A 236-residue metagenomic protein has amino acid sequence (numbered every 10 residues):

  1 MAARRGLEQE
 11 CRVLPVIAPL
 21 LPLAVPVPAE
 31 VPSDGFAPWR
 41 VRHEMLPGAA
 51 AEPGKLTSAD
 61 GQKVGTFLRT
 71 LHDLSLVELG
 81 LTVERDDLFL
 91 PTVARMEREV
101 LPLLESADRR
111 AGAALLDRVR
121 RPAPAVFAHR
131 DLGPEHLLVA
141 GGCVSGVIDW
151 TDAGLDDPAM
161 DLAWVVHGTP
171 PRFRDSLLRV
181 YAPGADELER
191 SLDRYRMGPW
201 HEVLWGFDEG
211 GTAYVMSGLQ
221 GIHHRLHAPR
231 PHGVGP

Functional and structural regions predicted by a protein language model:
M1-D87: ATP-binding pocket architecture of kinase catalytic cores
P26-V27, E52-G54, L79-V83, F127-A128 (+3 more regions): Short, hydrophobic secondary-structure boundary micro-motifs
E30, A114-L162: Active-site acidic catalytic loop and adjacent metal/ATP-binding pocket of ATP-dependent phosphoryl transfer enzymes
V41, T66, V83-R121: Active-site catalytic-loop/activation-segment of kinase and kinase-like phosphoryl-transfer enzymes
A59-D60, G146, A163-V165, G221: Glycine-rich, phosphate-binding/catalytic loops in enzymes
D60-K63, D108, P158, R196-P199: An acidic site on a long C-lobe helix of protein kinase domains
L155, W164-P236: Helix-rich C-terminal or lid/interface subdomains of diverse kinases
